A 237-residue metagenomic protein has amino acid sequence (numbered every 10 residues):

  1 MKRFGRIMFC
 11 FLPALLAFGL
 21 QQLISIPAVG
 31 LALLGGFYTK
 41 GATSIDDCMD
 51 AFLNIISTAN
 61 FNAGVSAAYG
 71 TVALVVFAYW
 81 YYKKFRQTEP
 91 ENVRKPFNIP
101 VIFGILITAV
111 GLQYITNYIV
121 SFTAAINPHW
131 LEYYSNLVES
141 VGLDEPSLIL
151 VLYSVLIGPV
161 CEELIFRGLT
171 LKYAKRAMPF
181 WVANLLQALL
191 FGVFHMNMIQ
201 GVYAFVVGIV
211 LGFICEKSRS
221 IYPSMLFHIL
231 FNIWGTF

Functional and structural regions predicted by a protein language model:
M1-K95, I99-I102, I233-F237: N-terminal, membrane-interfacial amphipathic/helix-forming hydrophobic leader that caps and precedes the first
I7-L15, G64, I99-I107, L148-L152 (+3 more regions): Hydrophobic alpha-helical transmembrane segments
Q22, I26, G30, A188 (+1 more regions): Functionally important transmembrane alpha-helices
G41-T43, N54-S57, Q87-G158, K172 (+1 more regions): Juxtamembrane helix-loop-helix connectors linking adjacent transmembrane helices in multi-pass membrane enzymes
Y69-L74, L150-S154, A204-L211: Hydrophobic core segments of transmembrane alpha-helices in multi-pass, intramembrane catalytic enzymes
V160, L164-I165, L169-T170, N197 (+1 more regions): Active-site His/Glu-centered metal-binding helix of metallohydrolases
C161-L186, F213-S220: Membrane-interface helix/loop boundary segments of multi-pass membrane proteins
F180-H195, I229: Small-polar-interrupted transmembrane alpha-helices in polytopic inner-membrane proteins
